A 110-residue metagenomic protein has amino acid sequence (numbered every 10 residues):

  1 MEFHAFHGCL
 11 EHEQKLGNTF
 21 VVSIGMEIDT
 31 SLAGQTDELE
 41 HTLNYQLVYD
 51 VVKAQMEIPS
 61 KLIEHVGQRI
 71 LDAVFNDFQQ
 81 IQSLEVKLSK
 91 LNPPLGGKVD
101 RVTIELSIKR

Functional and structural regions predicted by a protein language model:
M1-R110: N-terminal, polar/charged subdomain of small-to-medium soluble alpha/beta proteins
